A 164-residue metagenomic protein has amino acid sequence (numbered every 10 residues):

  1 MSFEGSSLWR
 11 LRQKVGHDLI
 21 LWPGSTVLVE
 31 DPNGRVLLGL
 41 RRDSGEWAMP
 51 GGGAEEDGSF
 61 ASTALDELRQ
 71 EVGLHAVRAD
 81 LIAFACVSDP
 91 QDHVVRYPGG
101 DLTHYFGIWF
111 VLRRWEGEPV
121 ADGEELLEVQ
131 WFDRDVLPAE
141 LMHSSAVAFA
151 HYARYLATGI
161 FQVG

Functional and structural regions predicted by a protein language model:
M1-T26, G99-G100: Acidic, metal-coordinating catalytic segment for phosphate/diphosphate chemistry, firing primarily on the Nudix
L19-L21, P98-F106, G123-L126: A generic structural micro-feature
V29, W109-R113, Q130-D133: Short, well-ordered beta-strand micro-motif
D31-H75: Conserved Nudix-box catalytic region and its N-terminal flanking loop in Nudix hydrolases and closely related
R35-V36, E116-V120: Short helix-loop capping/hinge motifs at secondary-structure junctions, enriched in acidic/polar residues
G45-E46, E118-G164: Nudix hydrolase/Nudix homology domain
L74-E118: Active-site segment of metal-dependent pyrophosphate-handling enzymes, primarily the Nudix hydrolase catalytic core
